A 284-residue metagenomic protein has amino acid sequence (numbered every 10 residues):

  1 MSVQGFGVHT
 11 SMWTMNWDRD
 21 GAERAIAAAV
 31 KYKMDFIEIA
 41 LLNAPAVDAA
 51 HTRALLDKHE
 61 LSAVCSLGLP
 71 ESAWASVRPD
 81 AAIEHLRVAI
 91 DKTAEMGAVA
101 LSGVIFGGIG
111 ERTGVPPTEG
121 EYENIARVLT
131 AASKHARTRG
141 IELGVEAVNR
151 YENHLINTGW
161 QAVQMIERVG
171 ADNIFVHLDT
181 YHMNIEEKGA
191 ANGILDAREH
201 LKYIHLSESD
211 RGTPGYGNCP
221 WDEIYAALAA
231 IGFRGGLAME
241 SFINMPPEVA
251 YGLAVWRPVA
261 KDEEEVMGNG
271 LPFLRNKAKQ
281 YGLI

Functional and structural regions predicted by a protein language model:
M1-T10, T14-V30, D57, G97-V99 (+2 more regions): Histidine-acidic metal/acid-base catalytic patches
G7-T10, I37-E38, S66-L67, S102-I105 (+3 more regions): Short beta-strands and strand-loop turn motifs
M12-T14, L41-N43, L69-S72, G107-G110 (+4 more regions): Active-site-proximal loop/turn and secondary-structure-junction residues that shape catalytic pockets, frequently
R19, K58, R78-F175, I185 (+2 more regions): Active-site acidic/histidine proton-transfer and metal-coordination neighborhood in alpha/beta enzyme cores
E23, D35, I39-R127, R234 (+2 more regions): Structural motif corresponding to the early beta-alpha repeats
D48-E60, V128-A136, G193-D196, E223-L228: Catalytic-core regions built around general acid/base machinery
